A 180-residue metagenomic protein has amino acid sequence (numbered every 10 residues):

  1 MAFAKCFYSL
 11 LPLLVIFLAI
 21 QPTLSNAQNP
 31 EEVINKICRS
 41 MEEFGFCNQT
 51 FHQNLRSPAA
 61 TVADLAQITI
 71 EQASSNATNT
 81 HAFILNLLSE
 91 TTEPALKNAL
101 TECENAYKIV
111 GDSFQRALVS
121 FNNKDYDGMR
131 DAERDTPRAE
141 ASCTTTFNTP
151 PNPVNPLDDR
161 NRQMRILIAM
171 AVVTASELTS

Functional and structural regions predicted by a protein language model:
M1-N29: Terminal membrane/secretory targeting segments in land-plant proteins
A27-S180: Folded extracytoplasmic luminal domains of secretory or organellar precursors
